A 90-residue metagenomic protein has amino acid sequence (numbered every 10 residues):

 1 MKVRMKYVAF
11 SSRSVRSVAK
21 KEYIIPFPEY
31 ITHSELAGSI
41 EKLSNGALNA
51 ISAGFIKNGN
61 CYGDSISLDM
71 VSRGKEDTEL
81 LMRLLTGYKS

Functional and structural regions predicted by a protein language model:
M1-S90: Intrinsic low-complexity, intrinsically disordered or marginally ordered coil/linker segments
